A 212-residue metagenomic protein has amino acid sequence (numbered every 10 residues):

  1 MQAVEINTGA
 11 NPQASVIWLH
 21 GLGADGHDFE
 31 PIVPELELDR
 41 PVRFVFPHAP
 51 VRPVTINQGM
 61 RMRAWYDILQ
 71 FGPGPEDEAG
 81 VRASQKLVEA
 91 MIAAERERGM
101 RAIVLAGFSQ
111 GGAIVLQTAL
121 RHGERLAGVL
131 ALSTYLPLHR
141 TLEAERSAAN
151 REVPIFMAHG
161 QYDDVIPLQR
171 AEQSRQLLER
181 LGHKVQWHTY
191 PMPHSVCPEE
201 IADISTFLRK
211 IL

Functional and structural regions predicted by a protein language model:
M1-V104: Serine-hydrolase catalytic machinery in alpha/beta-hydrolase-like enzymes
Q13, N150-I155, L181-H183: Short, proline-enriched alpha-helix->beta-strand connector loops that line the catalytic pocket of alpha/beta-hydrolase
F29-V33, E143, P167-L177: Short alpha-helix in the alpha/beta-hydrolase fold that links the catalytic acid
L36-D39, R146-E152: Short, conserved loop/helix-junction motifs that constitute active-site signature segments in enzyme catalytic cores
P47-H48, A106, L130-S133, A158 (+1 more regions): Alpha/beta-hydrolase-fold catalytic nucleophile elbow
R96, M100-N150: Primarily recognizes the serine-hydrolase "nucleophile elbow" in alpha/beta-hydrolase and SGNH/GDSL folds
F156-H159, D163: Short beta-strand/loop motif that positions the catalytic acidic residue of the alpha/beta-hydrolase fold
Q169-L212: C-terminal catalytic histidine-bearing segment of alpha/beta-hydrolase fold enzymes
